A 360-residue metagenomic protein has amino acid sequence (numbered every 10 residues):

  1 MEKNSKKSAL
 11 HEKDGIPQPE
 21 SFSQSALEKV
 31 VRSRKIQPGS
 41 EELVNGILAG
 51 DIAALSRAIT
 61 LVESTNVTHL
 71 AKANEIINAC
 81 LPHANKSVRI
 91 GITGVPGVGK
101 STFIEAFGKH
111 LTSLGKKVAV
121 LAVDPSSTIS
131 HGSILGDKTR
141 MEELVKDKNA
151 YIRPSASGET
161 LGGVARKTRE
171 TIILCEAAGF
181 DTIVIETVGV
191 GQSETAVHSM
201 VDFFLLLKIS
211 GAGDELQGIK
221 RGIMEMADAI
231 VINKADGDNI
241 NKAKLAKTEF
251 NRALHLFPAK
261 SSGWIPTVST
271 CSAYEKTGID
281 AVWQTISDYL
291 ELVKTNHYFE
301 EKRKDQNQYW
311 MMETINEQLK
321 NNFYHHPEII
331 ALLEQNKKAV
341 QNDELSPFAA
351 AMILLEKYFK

Functional and structural regions predicted by a protein language model:
M1-P82, I330, E334, A351-K360: Non-catalytic terminal/linker segments enriched in charged/polar, low-complexity residues
G39-V98, T102-S193, M200-L207, A212-E215: Nucleotide-state-sensitive switch-loop elements of NTP-binding domains
S40-N45, V98, S155, V231-D236 (+2 more regions): Short hinge/gating elements
L55-R57, T270, A281-F359: Long, well-ordered amphipathic alpha-helical subdomains in the mid-to-C-terminal portions of large enzyme subunits
I134, T171, A196, M200 (+5 more regions): Alpha-helical scaffold elements adjacent to nucleotide-binding pockets in ATP/GTP-utilizing enzyme cores
T139-R140, L216-R221, L256-K260: Short beta-strand/turn micro-motifs at beta-sheet edges
V197, A212-N241: Flexible active-site lid/hinge loop adjacent to a nucleotide/diphosphate and Mg2+-phosphate binding pocket
A229, A235-L292: Canonical P-loop GTPase G-domain recognition
